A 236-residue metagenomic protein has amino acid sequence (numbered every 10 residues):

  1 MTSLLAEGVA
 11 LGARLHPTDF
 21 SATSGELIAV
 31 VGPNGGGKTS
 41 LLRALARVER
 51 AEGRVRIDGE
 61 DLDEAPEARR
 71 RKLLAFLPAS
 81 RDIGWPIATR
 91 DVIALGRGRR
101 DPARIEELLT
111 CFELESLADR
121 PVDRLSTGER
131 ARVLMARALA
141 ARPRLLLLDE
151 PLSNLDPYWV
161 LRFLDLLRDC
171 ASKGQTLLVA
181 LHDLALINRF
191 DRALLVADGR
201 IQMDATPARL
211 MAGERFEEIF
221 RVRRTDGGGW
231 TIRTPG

Functional and structural regions predicted by a protein language model:
A46: Helix-to-loop junction immediately C-terminal to a conserved catalytic motif
G53-D61, R70: Conserved ABC transporter NBD signature motif
P102-A118: Conserved ABC ATPase "signature" region
P121-L125, E129: Conserved ABC ATPase signature
L146-E150: Catalytic Walker B motif of ABC-type/P-loop ATPase nucleotide-binding domains
A193-T206: H-loop (His-switch) and adjacent beta-strand-loop-beta switch element of ABC-type ATPase nucleotide-binding domains
E218-G236: ABC ATPase nucleotide-binding domains
